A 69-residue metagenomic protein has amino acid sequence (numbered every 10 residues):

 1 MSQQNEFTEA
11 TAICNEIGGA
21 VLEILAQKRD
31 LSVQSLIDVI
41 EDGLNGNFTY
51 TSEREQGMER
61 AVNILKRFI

Functional and structural regions predicted by a protein language model:
M1-D30: N-terminal acidic leader/helix
N5-E6, R67-I69: Short, functional C-terminal segments
S35-F68: Short, charge-rich amphipathic interface segments used for partner binding and complex assembly
